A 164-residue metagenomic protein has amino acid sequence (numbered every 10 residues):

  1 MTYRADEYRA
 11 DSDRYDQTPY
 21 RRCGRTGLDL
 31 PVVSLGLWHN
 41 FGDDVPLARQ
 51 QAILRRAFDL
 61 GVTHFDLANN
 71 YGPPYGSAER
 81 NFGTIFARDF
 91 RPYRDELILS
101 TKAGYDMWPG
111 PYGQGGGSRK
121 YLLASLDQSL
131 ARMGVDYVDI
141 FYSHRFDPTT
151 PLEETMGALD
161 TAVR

Functional and structural regions predicted by a protein language model:
M1-I98, R164: N-terminal binding-site loop/beta-alpha segment at the start of enzyme catalytic domains that lines or forms
W38-N40, A68-N70, K102-D106, S143-F146: Active-site beta-loop-alpha junctions enriched in small/polar residues
A57, K102, R132: Conserved catalytic core of Hanks-type protein kinase domains
H64-L67, S100, Y137, Y142: Generic enzyme active-site microenvironment
A78-F82, D95, L99, S118 (+2 more regions): Generic hydrophobic, aliphatic-rich segments that mediate packing or membrane embedding
D106-R164: Glycine/proline-rich, positively charged, aromatic-decorated active-site loop/lid region on the catalytic face
